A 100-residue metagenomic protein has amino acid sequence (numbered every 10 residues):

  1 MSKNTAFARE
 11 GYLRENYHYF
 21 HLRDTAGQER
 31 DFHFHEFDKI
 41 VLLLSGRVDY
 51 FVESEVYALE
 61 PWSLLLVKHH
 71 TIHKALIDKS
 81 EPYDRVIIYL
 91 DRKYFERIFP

Functional and structural regions predicted by a protein language model:
M1-L64, T71, K79: Generic protein-terminus/edge-of-domain signal
H70-Y94: Ligand-binding loop in jelly-roll beta-barrel domains
R97-F99: Residues that scaffold the ATP/ADP-binding catalytic core of kinase and kinase-like folds
